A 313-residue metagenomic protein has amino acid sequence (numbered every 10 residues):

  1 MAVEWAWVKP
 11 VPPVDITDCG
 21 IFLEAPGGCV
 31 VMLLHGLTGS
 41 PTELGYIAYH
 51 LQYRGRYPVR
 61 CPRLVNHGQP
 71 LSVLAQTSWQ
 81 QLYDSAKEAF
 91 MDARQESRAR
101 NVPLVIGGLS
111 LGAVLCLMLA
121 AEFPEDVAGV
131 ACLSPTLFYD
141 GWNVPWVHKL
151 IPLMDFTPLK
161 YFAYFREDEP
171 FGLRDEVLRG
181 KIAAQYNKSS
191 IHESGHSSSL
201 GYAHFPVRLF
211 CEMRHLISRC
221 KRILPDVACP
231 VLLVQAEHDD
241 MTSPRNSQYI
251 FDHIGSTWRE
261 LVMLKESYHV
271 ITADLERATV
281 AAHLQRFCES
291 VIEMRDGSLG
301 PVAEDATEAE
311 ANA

Functional and structural regions predicted by a protein language model:
P12-P70: Short, surface-exposed "cap/lid" segments of acyl-processing enzymes
I16-C19, F205-I223: Active-site nucleophile elbow and catalytic-triad environment of alpha/beta-hydrolase enzymes
P58-R60, S247-Q248, D252-V270: Catalytic histidine neighborhood in serine/cysteine hydrolases with alpha/beta-hydrolase-type architecture
P70-V105: Catalytic nucleophile-loop/oxyanion-hole region of alpha/beta-hydrolase and closely related hydrolase-like folds
L111, M118, E122-F205: Alpha/beta-hydrolase-fold enzymes
V227, L233-Q235, D239: Short beta-strand/loop motif that positions the catalytic acidic residue of the alpha/beta-hydrolase fold
D240-N246: Conserved alpha/beta-hydrolase "acid-adjacent" motif
E260-A313: Catalytic active-site module of serine/aspartate enzymes centered on a nucleophile-bearing elbow/loop
